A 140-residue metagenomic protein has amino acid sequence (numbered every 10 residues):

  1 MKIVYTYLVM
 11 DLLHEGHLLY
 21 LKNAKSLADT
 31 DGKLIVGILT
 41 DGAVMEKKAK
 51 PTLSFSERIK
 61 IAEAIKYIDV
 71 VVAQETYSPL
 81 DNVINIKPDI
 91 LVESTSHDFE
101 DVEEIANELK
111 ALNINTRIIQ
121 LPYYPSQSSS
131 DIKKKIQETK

Functional and structural regions predicted by a protein language model:
M1-K140: Nucleotidyltransferase catalytic core that binds NTPs
